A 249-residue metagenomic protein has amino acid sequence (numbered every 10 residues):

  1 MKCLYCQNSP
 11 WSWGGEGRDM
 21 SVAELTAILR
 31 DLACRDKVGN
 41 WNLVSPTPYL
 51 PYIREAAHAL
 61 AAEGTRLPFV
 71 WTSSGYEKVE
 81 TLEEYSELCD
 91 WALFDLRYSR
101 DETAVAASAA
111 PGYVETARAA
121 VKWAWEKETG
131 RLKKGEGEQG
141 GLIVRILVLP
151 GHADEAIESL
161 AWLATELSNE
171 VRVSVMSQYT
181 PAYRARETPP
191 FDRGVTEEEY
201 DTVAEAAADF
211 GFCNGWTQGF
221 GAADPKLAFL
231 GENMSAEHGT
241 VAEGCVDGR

Functional and structural regions predicted by a protein language model:
M1-W91, R100-D101: Conserved Radical SAM active-site core
S12, L50, G75-K78, L96-V114 (+3 more regions): Conserved radical SAM core fold
G17-M20, P48, S108-T116, G151 (+2 more regions): Alpha-helix N-cap and loop-to-helix initiation/capping positions
L25-I28, I53-A57, T81, Y85 (+4 more regions): A general structural detector for well-ordered alpha-helical segments in enzyme core domains, enriched
N42-P46, V70-S74, D95, I143-L147 (+2 more regions): A cross-family glycoside hydrolase active-site/sugar-binding cleft signature
S86-D101, E170-Y179: Non-cysteine beta-strand/loop elements that form the S-adenosyl-L-methionine
V105-G135: Anionic-ligand binding region
T129-R249: Auxiliary Fe-S-binding modules of radical SAM enzymes
